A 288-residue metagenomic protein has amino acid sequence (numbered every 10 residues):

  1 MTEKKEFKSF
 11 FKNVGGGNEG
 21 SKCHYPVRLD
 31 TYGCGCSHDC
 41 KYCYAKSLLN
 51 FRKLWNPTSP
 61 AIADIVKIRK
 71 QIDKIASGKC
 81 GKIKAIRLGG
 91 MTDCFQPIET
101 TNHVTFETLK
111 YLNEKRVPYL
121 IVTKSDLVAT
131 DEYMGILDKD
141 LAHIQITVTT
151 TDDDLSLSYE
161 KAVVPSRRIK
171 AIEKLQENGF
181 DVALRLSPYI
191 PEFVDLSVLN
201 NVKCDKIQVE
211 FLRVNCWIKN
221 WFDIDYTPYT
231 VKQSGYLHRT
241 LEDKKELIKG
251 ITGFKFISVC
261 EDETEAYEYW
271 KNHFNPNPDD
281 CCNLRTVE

Functional and structural regions predicted by a protein language model:
M1-H143, T151-D153: Conserved Radical SAM active-site core
T2-K8, L196-E288: Auxiliary Fe-S-binding modules of radical SAM enzymes
P60-A63, T100-H103, Y159-R167, Y229-T240: Alpha-helix N-cap and loop-to-helix initiation/capping positions
I68-Q71, V104-T108, Y133, R167-I172 (+2 more regions): A general structural detector for well-ordered alpha-helical segments in enzyme core domains, enriched
A85-R87, P118-L120, L141-Q145, D181-R185 (+2 more regions): Structural preference for beta-strand elements that scaffold enzyme active sites
R87-Q96, D126-A129, I144-K161, P191 (+2 more regions): Conserved radical SAM core fold
N113, M134-D138, I169-G179, I248-K255: Surface-exposed amphipathic alpha-helices with a cationic face
E160-K161, A171-V194: Conserved strand-turn element in the central/C-terminal portion of the radical SAM core barrel that lines
